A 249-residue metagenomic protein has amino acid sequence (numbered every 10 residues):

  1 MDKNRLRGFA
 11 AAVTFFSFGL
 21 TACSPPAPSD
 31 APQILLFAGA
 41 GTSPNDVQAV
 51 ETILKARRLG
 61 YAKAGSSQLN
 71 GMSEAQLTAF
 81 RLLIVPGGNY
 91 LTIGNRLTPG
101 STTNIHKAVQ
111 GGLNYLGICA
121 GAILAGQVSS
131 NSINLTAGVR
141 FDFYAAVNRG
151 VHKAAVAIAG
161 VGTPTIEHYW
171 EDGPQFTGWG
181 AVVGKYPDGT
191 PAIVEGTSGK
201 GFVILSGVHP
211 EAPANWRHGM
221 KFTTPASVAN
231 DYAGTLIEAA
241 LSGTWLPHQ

Functional and structural regions predicted by a protein language model:
D2-A10: Bacterial N-terminal signal peptides that target proteins for export
A11-F15: Hydrophobic helical h-region of N-terminal Sec-dependent signal peptides in bacterial secretory/periplasmic proteins
T21-A22: C-terminal motif of bacterial Sec signal peptides marking the signal peptidase cleavage site
A27-I34, H106, S132, F202 (+1 more regions): Extracellular ligand-binding/catalytic regions of CAZymes and related secreted enzymes and adhesion modules
L36-G39, S43-V128: Helical hinge/lid and interdomain linker segments adjacent to catalytic or ligand-binding clefts that mediate domain
T42, N89-Y90, A122-L124, R140 (+3 more regions): Short, solvent-exposed loop/turn segments at secondary-structure junctions
Q110, G126-T165: Class I SAM-dependent methyltransferase SAM-binding "motif I" and its flanking Rossmann-like core
V147-R217: Catalytic beta-strand/loop cores that center a nucleophilic Ser/Cys/Thr and support acyl-enzyme chemistry
